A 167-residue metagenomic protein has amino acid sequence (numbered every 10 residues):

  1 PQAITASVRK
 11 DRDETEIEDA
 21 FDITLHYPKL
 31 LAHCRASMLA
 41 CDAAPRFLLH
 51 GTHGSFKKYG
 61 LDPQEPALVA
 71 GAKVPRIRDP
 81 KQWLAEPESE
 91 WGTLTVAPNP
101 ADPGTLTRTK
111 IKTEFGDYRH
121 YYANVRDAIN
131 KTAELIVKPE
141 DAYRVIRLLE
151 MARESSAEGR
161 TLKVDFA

Functional and structural regions predicted by a protein language model:
P1-P75, K81, R119-L135, M151 (+1 more regions): Contiguous beta-strand/loop segments that form the cofactor/metal-binding neighborhood of enzyme cores
T5, T93-T95, K110, K163: Ser/Thr- (and often Asn-) enriched beta-sheet segments in non-cytosolic proteins
V8-R12, P87-E90, F115-G116: Short acidic/polar alpha-helix capping motifs at helix-coil junctions
Y27, D42, E86-S89, A157: A generic structural signal for short, non-catalytic loop/turn and secondary-structure boundary residues
E65-R108: Charged, glycine/proline-rich intrinsically disordered loops and linkers
P98-A101, K112, H120, N124-A167: C-terminal helix-rich "cap/oligomerization" subdomain common to oxidoreductases
T107-G116: A short glycine-threonine-serine/GTX helix/turn-capping micro-motif
